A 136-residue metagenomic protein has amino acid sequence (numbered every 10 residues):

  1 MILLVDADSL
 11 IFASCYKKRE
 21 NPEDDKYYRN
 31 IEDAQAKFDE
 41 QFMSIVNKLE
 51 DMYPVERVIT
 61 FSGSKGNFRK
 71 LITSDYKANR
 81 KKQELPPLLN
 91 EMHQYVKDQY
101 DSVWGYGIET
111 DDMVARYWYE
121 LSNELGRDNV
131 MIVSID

Functional and structural regions predicted by a protein language model:
I2-D128: Noncatalytic, basic helical substrate-engagement surface that gates or grips nucleic-acid strands
V130-D136: Conserved RecA-like ASCE P-loop NTPase motor core of nucleic-acid helicases/translocases
